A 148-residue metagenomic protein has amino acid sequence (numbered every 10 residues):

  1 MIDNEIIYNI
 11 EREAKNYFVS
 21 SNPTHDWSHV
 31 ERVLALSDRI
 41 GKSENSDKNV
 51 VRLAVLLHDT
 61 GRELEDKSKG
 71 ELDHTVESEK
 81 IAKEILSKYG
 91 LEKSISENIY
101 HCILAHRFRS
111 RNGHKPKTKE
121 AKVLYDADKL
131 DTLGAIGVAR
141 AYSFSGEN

Functional and structural regions predicted by a protein language model:
M1-E77, H114: Acidic/His-rich, divalent-metal-binding segments that scaffold phosphate/diphosphate chemistry
S46-N148: Divalent metal-dependent catalytic cores for phosphoryl transfer on phosphate-bearing substrates
